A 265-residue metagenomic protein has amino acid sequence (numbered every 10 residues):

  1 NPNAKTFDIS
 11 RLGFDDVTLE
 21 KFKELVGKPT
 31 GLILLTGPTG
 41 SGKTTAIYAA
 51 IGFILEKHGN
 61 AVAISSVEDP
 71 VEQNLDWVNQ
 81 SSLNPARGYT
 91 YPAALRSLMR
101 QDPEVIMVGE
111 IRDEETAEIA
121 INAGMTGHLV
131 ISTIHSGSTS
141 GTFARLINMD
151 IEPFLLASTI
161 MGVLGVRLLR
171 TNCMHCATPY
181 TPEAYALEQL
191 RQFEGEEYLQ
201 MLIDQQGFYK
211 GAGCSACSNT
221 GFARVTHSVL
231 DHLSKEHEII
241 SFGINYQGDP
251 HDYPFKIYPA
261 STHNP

Functional and structural regions predicted by a protein language model:
N1-P265: Short, flexible helix-loop junctions that flank or precede catalytic/ligand sites
